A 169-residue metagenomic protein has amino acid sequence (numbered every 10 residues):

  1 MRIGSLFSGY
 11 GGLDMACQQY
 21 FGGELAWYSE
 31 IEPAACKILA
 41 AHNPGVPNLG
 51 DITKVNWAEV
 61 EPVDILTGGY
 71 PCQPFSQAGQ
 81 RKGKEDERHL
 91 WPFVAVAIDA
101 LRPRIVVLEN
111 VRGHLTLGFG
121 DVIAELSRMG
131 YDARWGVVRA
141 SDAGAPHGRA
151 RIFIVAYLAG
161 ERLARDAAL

Functional and structural regions predicted by a protein language model:
M1-W27, I31, A35-A40, P62 (+2 more regions): S-adenosyl-L-methionine-dependent DNA methyltransferase catalytic core
S8, D14, P47-L49, G118 (+1 more regions): A generic structural signal for ordered secondary structure
A26, P47-N48, V106: Hydrophobic/aromatic anchor residues within beta-strands of the central parallel beta-sheet of Rossmann-like
K37-V60: S-adenosyl-L-methionine
V55-I65, Y70-L169: Class I S-adenosyl-L-methionine
